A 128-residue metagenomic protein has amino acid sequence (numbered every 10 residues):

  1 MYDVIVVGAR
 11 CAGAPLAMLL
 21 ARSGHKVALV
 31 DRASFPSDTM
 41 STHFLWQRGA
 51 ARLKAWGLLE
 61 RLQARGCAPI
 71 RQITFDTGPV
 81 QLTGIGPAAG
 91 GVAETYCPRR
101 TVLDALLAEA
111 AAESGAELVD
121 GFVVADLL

Functional and structural regions predicted by a protein language model:
M1, P69, T74-L128: Conserved N-terminal helical subregion
I5-V7, M18-S41: Glycine-rich FAD pyrophosphate-binding loop
R10: Glycine-rich NAD(P) Rossmann-fold beta1-alpha1 loop
G13-A14: N-terminal Rossmann-fold NAD(P) dinucleotide-binding loop
H25, L58, A116: Short phosphate-binding/catalytic loops that engage adenosine nucleotides
S34-D38, L58, V80-L82: Beta1-alpha1 glycine-rich phosphate/pyrophosphate-binding loop at the start of Rossmann-like nucleotide-binding domains
M40-T77: N-terminal FAD cofactor-binding segment of flavoenzymes
